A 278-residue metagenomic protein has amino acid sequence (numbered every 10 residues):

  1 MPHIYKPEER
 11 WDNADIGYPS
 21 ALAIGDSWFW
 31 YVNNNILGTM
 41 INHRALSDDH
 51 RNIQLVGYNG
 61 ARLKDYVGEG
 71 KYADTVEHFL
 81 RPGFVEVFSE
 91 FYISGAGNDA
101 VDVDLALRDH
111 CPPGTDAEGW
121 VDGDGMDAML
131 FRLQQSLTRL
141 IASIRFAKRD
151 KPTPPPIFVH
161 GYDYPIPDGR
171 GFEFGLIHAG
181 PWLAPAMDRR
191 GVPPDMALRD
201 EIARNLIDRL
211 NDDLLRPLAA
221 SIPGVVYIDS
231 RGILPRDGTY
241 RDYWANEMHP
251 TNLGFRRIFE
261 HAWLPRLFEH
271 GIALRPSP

Functional and structural regions predicted by a protein language model:
M1-P19: Short N-terminal or domain-adjacent regulatory/targeting segments
S20-I24, W28-D127: Conserved SGNH/GDSL esterase-like catalytic core that processes O-acyl groups on lipids and polysaccharides
A21, S27-W28, A61, G95-A96 (+7 more regions): Cell-envelope and extracellular/periplasmic
G57-G60, G224-Y240, P278: Acidic carboxylate-rich catalytic motifs and surrounding loops in phosphoryl-/glycosyl-chemistry enzymes
G114-L140, M196-A203: Surface-exposed cleft-lining segments at the edges of enzyme active sites
R132-P185: Hydrophobic, aromatic-enriched interface-forming segments
D168-V226: Substrate-gating cap/lid alpha-helix
D242-P278: Histidine-centered active-site loop/cap adjacent to the catalytic His in serine esterases/O-acetyl transfer systems
